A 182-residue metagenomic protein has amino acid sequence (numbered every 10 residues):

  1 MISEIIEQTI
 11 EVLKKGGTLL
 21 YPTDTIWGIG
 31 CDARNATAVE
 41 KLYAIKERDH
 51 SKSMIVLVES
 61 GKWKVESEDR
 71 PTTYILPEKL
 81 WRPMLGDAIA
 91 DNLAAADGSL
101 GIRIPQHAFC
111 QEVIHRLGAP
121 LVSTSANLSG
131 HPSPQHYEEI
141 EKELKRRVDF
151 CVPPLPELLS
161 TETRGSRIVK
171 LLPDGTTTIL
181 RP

Functional and structural regions predicted by a protein language model:
M1-P182: Active-site-adjacent structural elements in enzyme catalytic cores
